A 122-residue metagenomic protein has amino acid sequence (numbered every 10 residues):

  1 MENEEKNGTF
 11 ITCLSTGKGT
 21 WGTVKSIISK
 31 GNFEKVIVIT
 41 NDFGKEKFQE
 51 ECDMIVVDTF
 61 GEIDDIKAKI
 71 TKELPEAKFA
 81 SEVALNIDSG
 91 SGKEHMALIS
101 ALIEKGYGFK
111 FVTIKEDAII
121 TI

Functional and structural regions predicted by a protein language model:
M1-A84, K93-I122: Long, low-complexity, Lys/Arg-enriched
G90: Conserved TIR/SEFIR loop-to-helix hotspot centered on a Trp-containing motif with a nearby acidic residue
